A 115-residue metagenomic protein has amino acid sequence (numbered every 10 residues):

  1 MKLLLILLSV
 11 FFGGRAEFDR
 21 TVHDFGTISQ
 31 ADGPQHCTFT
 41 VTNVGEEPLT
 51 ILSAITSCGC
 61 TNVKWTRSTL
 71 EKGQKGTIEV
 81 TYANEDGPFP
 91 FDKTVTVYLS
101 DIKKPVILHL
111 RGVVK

Functional and structural regions predicted by a protein language model:
L3-F12: Sec-dependent N-terminal signal peptides
F11-V44: Beta-sheet-dominated interaction scaffolds and their linkers
H23, Q74-V80: Short strand-edge motifs at loop-to-beta-strand transitions and within beta-strands of extracellular beta-rich domains
C37-N43, V80, K93-Y98, L110: Buried hydrophobic-core signal for structured, non-transmembrane domains
V44-E47, D86, D101: Short, acidic/polar linear motifs in exposed loop/turn regions
E46-Q74: Surface-exposed binding patches on compact interaction domains or structured appendages
E79-G87: Extracellular/luminal low-complexity segments enriched in Ser/Thr/Pro
P88-K115: Terminal connector regions
